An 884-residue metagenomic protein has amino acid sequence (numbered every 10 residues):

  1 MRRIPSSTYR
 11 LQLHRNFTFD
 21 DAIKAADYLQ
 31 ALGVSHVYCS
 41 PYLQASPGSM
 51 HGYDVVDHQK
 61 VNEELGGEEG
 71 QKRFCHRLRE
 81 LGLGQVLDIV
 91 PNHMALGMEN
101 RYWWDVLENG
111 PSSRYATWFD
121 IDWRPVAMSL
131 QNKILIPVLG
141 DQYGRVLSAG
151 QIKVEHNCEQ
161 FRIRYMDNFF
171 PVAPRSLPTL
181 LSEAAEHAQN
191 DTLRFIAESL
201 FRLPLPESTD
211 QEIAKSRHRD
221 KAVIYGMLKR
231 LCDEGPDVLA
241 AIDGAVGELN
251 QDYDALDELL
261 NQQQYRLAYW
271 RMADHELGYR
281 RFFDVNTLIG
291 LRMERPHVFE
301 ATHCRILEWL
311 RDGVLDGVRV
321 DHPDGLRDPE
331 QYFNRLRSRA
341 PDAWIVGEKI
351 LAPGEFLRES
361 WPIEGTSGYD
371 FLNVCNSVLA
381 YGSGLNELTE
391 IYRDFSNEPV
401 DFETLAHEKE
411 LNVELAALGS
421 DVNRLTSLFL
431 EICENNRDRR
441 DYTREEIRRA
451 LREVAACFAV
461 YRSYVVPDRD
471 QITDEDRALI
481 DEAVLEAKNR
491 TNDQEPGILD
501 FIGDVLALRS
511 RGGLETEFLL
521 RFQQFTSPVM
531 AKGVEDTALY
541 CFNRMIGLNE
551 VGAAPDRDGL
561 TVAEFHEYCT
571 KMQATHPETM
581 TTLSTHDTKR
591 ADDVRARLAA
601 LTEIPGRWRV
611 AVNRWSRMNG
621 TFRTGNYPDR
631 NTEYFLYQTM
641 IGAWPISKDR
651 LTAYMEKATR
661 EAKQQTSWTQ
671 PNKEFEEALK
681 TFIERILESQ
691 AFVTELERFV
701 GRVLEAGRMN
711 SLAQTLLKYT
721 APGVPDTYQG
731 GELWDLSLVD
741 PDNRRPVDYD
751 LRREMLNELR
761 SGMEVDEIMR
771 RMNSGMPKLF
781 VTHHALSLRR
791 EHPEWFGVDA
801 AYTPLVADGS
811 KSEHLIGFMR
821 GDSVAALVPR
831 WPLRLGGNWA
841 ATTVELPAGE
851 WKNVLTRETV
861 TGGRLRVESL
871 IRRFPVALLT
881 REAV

Functional and structural regions predicted by a protein language model:
M1-P47, Q59, E64, K72 (+9 more regions): Carbohydrate-interacting/catalytic domains
S49-Q59, H93-D122, S360-Y369, R744: Aromatic- and acidic-residue-enriched segments that line the glycan-binding/catalytic groove of carbohydrate-active
E68-V90: C-terminal EAL-domain catalytic cores of bacterial cyclic di-GMP phosphodiesterases
H93, L326-R327: Catalytic P-loop NTPase motifs of RecA-like helicase/translocase cores
A95-L96, R393, S427: Alpha-helical transmembrane segments and their helix-helix packing motifs
G97-V172: Active-site region of glycoside hydrolase catalytic domains
D312-P323: Active-site groove signature of glycoside hydrolases
